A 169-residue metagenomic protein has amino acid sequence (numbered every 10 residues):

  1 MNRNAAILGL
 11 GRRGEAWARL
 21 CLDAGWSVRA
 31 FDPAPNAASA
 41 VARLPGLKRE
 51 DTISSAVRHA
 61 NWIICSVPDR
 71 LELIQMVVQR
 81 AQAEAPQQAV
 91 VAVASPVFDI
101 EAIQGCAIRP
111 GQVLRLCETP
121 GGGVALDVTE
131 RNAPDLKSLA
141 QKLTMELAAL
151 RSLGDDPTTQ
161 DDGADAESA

Functional and structural regions predicted by a protein language model:
M1-K48, Q112-V113, G121, E146: NAD(P)+-binding Rossmann beta1-loop-alpha1 motif at the extreme N-terminus of oxidoreductases
N4, R12-R13, W17-C21, R29 (+2 more regions): P-loop/Walker A phosphate-binding loop and immediately adjacent motor/lid segment at beta-alpha junctions
L8, F31, E50, S66 (+2 more regions): Structural motif
R12, N36, E72, F98 (+1 more regions): Short alpha-helical
P33, L44-V90: Rossmann-like NAD(P)-binding element
A38-V41, A81, I103-Q104: Hydrophobic packing residues within well-ordered alpha-helices of enzyme cores
V90-D156: Rossmann-fold dinucleotide-binding core
G163-A169: Interdomain hinge/lid region at the active-site interface of Rossmann-like NAD(P)-dependent oxidoreductases
